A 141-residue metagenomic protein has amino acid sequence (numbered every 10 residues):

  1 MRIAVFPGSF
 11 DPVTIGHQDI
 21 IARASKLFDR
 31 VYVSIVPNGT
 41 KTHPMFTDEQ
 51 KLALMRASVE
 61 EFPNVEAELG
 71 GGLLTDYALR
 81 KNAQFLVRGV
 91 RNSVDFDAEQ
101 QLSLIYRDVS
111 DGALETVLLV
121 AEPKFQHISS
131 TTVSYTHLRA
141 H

Functional and structural regions predicted by a protein language model:
I3, D29-Y32, E115: Residues at the starts of beta-strands that form the adenosine-phosphate
A4-G16: Short, glycine-rich nucleotide/cofactor-binding loops
F10-P12, N38-T42, V90-D95, E122-K124: Short histidine/acidic/glycine/proline-rich micro-motifs that form metal- and phosphate-coordinating active-site loops
Q18-L74: Short, surface-exposed acidic-centric catalytic microdomains
E49-Q50, E99-I105: Charged helix-capping and loop-helix junction motifs
A57-D97: Active-site beta-strand->loop->alpha-helix modules in alpha/beta enzyme cores, enriched in Gly/His/Asp(Glu)
G112-H127: Short, flexible loop segments at boundaries between secondary-structure elements
T136-H141: Conserved small/polar residues in nucleotide/adenosyl-binding loops
